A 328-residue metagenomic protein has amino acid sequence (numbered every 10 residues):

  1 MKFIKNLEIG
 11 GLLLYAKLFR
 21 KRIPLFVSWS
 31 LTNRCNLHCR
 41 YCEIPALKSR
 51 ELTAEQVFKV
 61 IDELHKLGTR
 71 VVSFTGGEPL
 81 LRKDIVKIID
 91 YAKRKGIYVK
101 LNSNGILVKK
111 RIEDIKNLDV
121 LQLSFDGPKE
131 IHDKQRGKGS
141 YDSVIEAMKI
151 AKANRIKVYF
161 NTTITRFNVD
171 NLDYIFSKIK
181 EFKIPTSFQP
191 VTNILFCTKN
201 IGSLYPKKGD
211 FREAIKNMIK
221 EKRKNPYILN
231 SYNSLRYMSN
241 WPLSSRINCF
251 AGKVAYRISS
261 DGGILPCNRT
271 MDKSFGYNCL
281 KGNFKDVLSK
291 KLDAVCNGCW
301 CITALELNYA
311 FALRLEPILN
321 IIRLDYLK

Functional and structural regions predicted by a protein language model:
K2-R111, D325-K328: Conserved alpha-helical substructure of the radical SAM core
P24-F26, Y159, C296-C301: Short, solvent-exposed beta-strand edge segments and adjacent coil->beta transition regions
R40-E43, H132-D133, R269: A short local structural element in Rossmann-fold oxidoreductases
S49, P79, I106-V108, P128 (+3 more regions): Residue-level marker for beta-strand->alpha-helix junctions and adjacent short loops that shape enzyme
V57, F211, F284-V287: Hydrophobic/aromatic residues in well-formed alpha-helices
K95-Y98, D119-V120, S124-D126, E130-A255 (+2 more regions): Radical SAM enzyme [4Fe-4S]-AdoMet core and its adjacent flexible, acidic and glycine-rich loops/tails across
I115-K116: A short, aliphatic-rich alpha-helical micro-motif
I184, P226-K328: Accessory C-terminal segments flanking Radical SAM cores
